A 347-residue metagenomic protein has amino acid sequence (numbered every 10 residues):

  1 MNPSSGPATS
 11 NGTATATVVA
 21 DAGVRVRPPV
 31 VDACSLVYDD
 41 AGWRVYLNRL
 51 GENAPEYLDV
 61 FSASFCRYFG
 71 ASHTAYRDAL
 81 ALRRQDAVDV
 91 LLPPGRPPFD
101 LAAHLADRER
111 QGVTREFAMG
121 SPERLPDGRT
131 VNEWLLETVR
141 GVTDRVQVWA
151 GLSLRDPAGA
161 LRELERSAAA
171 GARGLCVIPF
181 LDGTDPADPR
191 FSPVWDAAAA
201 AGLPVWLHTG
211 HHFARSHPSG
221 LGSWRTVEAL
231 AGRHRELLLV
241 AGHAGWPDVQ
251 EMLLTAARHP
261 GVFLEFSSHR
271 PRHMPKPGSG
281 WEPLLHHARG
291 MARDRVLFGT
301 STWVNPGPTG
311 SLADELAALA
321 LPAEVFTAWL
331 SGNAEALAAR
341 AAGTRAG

Functional and structural regions predicted by a protein language model:
M1-V31, D40-G95, A102-A106, E165 (+2 more regions): Mid-to-C-terminal alpha-helical segments outside catalytic/metal-binding sites
C34, L135, S167, A198 (+5 more regions): Conserved, mostly hydrophobic/aromatic
C34-G42, H208, H243: Histidine-centered divalent metal-coordination motifs
V37-Y38, H211, W246, V304: Short active-site segment of divalent metal-dependent hydrolases/proteases that encodes the spacing between
S62-D156, R289: Metal-cofactor-binding active-site regions of metalloenzymes
G112-L221: Active-site gating/metal-coordination segments in enzymes
N132, P157-A160, D248-M252, P306 (+1 more regions): Short, well-ordered alpha-helical microsegments
A172-P179, G183-L297: Catalytic pocket-lining loop regions of alpha/beta-barrel enzymes, especially the amidohydrolase/enolase/GH5 lineages
